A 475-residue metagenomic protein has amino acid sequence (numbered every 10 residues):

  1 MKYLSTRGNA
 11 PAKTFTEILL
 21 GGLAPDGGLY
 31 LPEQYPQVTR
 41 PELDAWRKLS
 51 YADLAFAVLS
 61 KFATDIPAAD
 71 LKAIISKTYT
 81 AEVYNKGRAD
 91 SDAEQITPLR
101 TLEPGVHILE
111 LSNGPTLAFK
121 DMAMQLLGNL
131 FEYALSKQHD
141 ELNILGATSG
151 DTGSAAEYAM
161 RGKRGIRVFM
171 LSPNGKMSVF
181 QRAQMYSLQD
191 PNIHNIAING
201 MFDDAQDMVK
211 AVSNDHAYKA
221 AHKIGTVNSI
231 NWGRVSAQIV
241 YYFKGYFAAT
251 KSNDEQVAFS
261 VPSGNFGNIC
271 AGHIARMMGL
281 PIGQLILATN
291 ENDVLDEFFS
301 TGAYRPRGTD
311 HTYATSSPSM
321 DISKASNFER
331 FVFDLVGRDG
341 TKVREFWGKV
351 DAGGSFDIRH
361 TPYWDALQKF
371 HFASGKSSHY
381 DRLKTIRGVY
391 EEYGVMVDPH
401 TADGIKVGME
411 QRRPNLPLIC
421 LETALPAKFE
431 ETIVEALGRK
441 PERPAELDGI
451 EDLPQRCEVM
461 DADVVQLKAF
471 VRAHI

Functional and structural regions predicted by a protein language model:
M1-I475: PLP-dependent amino-acid enzyme catalytic core
